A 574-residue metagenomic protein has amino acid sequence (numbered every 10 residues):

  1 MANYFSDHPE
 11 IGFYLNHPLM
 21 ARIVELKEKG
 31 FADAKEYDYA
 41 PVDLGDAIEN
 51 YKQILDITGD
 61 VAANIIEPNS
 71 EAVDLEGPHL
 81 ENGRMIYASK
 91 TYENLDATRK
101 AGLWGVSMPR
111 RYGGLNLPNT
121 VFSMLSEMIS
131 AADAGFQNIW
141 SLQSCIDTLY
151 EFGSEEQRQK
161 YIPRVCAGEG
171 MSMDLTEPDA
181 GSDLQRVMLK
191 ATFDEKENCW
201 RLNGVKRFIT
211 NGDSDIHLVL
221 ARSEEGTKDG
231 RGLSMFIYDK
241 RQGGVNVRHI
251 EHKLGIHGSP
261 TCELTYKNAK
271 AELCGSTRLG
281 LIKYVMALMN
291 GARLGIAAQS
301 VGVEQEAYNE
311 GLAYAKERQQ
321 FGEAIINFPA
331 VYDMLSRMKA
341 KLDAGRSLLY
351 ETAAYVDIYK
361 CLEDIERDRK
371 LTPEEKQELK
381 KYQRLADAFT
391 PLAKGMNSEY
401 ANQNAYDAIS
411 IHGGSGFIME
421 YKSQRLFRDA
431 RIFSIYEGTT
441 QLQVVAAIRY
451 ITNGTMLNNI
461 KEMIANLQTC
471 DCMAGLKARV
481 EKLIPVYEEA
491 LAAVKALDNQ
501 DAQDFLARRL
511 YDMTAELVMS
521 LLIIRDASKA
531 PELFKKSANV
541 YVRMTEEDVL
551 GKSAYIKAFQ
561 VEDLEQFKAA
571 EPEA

Functional and structural regions predicted by a protein language model:
M1-E81, M85, E573-A574: Extended, charge-enriched "interface" segments that sit outside catalytic cores
A2, P9-E10, H17-L19, I256 (+2 more regions): Alpha-helix capping/hinge segments and adjacent helical runs
E36, R241-G244, R248, P260-A292 (+3 more regions): A glycine-rich, basic-preceded beta-loop-alpha segment at the flavin cofactor/substrate interface of flavin-utilizing
G59-D60, K90-P163, A167, T210-G212 (+2 more regions): Internal helix-loop-helix
Y112, G454, T469-A574: C-terminal amphipathic alpha-helical interaction region
S154-K160, T439, A446-E488: A structural-propensity feature for long, helix-poor, extended segments
C199, N203-V245: A short core secondary-structure module
D343-K394, L491-F505, R525-S528, E532: C-terminal helix-coil-helix/basic helical segment that borders enzyme active sites and/or dimer interfaces and provides
